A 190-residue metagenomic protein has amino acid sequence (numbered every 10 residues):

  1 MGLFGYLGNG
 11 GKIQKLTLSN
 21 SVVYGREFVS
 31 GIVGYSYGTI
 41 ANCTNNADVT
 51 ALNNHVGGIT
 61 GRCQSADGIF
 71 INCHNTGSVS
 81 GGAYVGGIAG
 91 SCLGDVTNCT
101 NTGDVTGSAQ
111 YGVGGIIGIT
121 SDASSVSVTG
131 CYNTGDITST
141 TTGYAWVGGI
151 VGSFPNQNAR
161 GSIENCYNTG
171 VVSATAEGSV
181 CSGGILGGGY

Functional and structural regions predicted by a protein language model:
M1-Y190: Predominantly extracellular beta-rich ligand-binding scaffolds that present long acidic/polar faces for carbohydrate
